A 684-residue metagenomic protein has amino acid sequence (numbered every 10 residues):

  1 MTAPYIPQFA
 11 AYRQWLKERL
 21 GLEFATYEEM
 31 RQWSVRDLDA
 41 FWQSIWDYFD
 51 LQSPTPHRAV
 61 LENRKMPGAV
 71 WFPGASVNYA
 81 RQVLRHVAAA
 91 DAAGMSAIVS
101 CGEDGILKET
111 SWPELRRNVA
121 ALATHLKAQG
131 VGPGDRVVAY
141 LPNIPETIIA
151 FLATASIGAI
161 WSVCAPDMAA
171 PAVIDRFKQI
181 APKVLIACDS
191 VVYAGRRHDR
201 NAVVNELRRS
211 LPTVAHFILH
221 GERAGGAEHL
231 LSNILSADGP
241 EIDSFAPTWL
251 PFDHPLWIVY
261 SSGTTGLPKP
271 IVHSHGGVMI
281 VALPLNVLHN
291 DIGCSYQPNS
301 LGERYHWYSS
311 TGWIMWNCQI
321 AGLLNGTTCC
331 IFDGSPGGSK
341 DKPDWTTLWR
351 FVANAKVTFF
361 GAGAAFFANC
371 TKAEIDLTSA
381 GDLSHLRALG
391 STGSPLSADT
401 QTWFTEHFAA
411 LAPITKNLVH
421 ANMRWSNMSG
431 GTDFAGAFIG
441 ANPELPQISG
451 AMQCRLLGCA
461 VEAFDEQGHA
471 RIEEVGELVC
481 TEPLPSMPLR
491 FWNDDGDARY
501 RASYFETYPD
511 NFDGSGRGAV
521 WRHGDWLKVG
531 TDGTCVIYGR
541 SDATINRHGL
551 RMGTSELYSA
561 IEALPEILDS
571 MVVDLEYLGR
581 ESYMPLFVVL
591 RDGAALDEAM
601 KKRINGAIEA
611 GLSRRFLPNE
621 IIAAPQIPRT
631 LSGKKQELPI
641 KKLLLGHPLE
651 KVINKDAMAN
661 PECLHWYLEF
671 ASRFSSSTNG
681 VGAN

Functional and structural regions predicted by a protein language model:
E29-W33, A80, I98-L152, A169-I174 (+2 more regions): Conserved AMP-binding/adenylate-forming core of the ANL superfamily
D104-G105, V184-F252, A373-E374, M423 (+1 more regions): ANL superfamily adenylate-forming
K108-P113, T248-L250, L256-I280: Conserved AMP-binding A3 loop
A139, S162-S190, V204, A353 (+5 more regions): AMP-binding/adenylate-forming catalytic core of the ANL superfamily
P142, V184-V203, A224, D333-P336 (+3 more regions): Adenylate-forming
H216, M571-E576, P585-F587, N605-N684: Conserved C-terminal "lid"/linker of ANL adenylate-forming enzymes
M279-R304, T311-T358, A373-E374: Conserved AMP-binding/adenylation subdomain of ANL enzymes
R387-L389, L396-T534, S541-T544, L557: Conserved AMP-binding/adenylate-forming
